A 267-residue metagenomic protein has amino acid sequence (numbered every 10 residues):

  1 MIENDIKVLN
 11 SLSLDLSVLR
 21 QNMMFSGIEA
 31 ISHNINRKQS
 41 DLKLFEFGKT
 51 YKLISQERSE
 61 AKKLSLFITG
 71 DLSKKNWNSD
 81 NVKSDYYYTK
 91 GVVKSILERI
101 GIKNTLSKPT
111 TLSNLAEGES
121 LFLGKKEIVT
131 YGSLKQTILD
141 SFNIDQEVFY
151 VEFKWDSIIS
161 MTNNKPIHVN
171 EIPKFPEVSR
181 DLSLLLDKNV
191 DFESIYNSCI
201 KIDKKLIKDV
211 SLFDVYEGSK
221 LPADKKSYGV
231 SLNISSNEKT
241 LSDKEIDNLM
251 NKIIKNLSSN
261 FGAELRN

Functional and structural regions predicted by a protein language model:
M1, E57, S73-N267: A carboxyl-terminal module marker
M1-E60, E127-S133, I138-L139, I234-S235: Class II aminoacyl-tRNA synthetase-like tRNA-binding/catalytic domains
K63-S65: Terminal end segments
